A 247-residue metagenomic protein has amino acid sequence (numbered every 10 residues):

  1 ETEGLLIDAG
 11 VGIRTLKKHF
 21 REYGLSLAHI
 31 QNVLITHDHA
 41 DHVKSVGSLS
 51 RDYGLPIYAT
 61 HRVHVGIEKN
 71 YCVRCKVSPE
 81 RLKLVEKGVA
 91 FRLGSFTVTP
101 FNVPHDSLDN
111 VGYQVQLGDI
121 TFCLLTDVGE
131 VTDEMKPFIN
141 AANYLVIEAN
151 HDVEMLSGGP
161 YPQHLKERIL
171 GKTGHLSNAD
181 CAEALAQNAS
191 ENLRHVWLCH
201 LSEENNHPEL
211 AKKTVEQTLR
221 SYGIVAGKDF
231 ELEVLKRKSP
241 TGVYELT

Functional and structural regions predicted by a protein language model:
E1-Y23, V111-D127, Y144: Conserved beta-strand hairpin/beta-sheet module of binuclear metal-dependent hydrolase folds, prominently
I7-G10, Q31-D38, Y58-H61, C123-T126 (+3 more regions): Active-site neighborhood of phospho(di)ester-bond hydrolases with catalytic His/Asp-centered motifs
I13-T60: Active-site metal-binding motif and surrounding structural segment of the metallo-beta-lactamase
H39-V43, V65-G66, L108, V131-D133 (+2 more regions): Active-site environment of divalent metal-dependent phosphoester hydrolases
K44-Y53, E68-Y71, N206-K213: Metal-dependent catalytic neighborhoods of phosphoester/phosphodiester hydrolases
H61-V111, Q116-D119: Metallo-beta-lactamase
D133-V234: Cap/insert and terminal regions of metallo-dependent hydrolase folds
F230-T247: Short, basic/aromatic-enriched C-terminal tail that caps enzymatic domains
